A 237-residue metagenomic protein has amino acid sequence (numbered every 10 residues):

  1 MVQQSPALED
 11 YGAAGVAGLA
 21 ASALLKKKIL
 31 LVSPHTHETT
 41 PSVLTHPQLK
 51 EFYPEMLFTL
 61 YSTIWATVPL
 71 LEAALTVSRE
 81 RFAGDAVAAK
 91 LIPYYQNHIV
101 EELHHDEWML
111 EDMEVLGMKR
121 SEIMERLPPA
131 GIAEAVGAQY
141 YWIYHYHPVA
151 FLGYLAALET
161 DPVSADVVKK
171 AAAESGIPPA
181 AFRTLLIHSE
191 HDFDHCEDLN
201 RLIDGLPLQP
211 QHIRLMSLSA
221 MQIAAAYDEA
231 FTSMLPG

Functional and structural regions predicted by a protein language model:
M1-G237: Non-heme di-metal
